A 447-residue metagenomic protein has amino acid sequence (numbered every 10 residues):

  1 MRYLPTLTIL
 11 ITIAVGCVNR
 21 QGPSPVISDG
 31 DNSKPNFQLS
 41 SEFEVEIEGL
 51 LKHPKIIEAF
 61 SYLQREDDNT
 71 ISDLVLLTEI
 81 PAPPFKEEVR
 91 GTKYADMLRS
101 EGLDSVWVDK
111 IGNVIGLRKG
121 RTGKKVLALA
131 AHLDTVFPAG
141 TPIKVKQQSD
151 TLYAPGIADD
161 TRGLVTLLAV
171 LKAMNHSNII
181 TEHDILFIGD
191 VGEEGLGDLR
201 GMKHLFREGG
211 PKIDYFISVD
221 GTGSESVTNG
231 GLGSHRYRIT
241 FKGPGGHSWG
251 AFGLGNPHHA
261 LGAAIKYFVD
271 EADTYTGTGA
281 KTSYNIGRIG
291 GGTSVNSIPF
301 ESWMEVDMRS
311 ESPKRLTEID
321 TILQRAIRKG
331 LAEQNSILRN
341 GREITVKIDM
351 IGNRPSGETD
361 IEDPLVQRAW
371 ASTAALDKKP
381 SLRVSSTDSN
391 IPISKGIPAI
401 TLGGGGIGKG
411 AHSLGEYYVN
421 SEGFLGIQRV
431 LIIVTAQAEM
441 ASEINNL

Functional and structural regions predicted by a protein language model:
M1-L4: Positively charged n-region of N-terminal signal peptides that target proteins for export
V15-G16: C-terminal motif of bacterial Sec signal peptides marking the signal peptidase cleavage site
G22-E58, H258-L447: Metal-dependent amide/peptide-bond hydrolase catalytic core, centered on the "pita-bread" metallohydrolase fold
I56-L63, T78-F85, T151-D159, P355: Second-shell loop/turn segments in exported
I71-K124: A non-catalytic alpha/beta surface segment that caps or lines the substrate-entry region of metallo-dependent hydrolase
P81, L129, Q147-L196, Y237-F241 (+4 more regions): Alpha-helical metal-binding/catalytic segments enriched in His/Glu/Asp
L117-T161: Catalytic-core environment of secreted peptidases
G156, D160-L232, T276-G277, S283-I286 (+2 more regions): Acidic/histidine-rich catalytic neighborhood of metal-dependent amide-processing enzymes
